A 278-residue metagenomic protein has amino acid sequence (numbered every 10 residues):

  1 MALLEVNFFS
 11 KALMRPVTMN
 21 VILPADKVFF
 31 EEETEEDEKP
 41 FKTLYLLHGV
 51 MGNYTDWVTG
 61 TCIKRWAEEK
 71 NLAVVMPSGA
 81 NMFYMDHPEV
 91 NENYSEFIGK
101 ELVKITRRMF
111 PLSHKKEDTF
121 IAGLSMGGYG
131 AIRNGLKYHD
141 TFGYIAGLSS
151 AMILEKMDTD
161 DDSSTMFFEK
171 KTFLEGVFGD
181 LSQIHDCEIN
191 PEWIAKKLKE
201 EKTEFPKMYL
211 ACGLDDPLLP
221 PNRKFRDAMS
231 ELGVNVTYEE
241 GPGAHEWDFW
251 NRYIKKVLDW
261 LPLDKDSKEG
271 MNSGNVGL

Functional and structural regions predicted by a protein language model:
M1-L278: Non-catalytic cap/lid and distal C-terminal segments of serine-dependent acyl enzymes
